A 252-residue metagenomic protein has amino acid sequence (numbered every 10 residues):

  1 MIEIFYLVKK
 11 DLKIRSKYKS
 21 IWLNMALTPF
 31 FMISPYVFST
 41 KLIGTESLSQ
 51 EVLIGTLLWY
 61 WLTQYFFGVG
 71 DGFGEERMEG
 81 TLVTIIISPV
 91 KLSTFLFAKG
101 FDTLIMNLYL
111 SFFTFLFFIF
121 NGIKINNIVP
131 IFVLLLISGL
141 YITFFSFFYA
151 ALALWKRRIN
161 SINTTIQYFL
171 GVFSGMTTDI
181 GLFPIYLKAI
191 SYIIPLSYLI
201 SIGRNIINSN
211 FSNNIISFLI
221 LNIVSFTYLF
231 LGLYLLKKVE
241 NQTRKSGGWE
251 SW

Functional and structural regions predicted by a protein language model:
M1-G122, N126-W252: Hydrophobic transmembrane alpha-helices and immediately adjacent juxtamembrane helices of multi-pass inner-membrane
